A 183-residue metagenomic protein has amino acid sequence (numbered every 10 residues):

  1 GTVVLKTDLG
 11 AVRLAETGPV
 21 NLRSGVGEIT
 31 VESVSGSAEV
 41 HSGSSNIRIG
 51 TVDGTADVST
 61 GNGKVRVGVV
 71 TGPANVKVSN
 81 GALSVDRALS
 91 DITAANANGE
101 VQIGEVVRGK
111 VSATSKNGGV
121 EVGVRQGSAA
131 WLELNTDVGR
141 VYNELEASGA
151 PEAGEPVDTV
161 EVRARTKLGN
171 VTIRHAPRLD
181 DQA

Functional and structural regions predicted by a protein language model:
G1-A183: Intrinsically disordered, low-complexity terminal regions
